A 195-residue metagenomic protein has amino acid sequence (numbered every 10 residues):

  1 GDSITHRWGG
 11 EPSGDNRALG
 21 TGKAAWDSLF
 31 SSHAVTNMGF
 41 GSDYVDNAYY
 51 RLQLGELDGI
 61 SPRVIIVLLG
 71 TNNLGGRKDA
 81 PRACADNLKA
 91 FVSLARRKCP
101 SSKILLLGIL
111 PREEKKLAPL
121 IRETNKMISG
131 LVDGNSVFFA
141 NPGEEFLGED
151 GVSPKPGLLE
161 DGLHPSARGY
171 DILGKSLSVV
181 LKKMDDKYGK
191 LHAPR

Functional and structural regions predicted by a protein language model:
G1, T5, A34-G39, R63-L69 (+2 more regions): Structural recognition of the beta-strand scaffold that forms the well-ordered cores of secreted hydrolase catalytic
G1-G41, D46-S61: Serine-esterase "nucleophile elbow" of acetyl-processing enzymes
F30, C99, V132-N135: A structural signal for short coil/turn segments at secondary-structure junctions
V35-F40, Y44, G70-C84, P111-K116: Surface-exposed cleft-lining segments at the edges of enzyme active sites
D46-R82, L105, P165-R195: N-terminal/domain-start segments enriched in small and hydrophobic, helix-friendly residues, covering either
L68-L74, V92-E123, G143-D150: Active-site segments of SGNH/GDSL-like serine hydrolases that catalyze O-acetyl group transfer/hydrolysis on lipids
P81-A90, L120-N125: Charged helix-capping and loop-helix junction motifs
E113-R195: Catalytic His-Asp segment of secreted/periplasmic serine-dependent ester chemistry enzymes
